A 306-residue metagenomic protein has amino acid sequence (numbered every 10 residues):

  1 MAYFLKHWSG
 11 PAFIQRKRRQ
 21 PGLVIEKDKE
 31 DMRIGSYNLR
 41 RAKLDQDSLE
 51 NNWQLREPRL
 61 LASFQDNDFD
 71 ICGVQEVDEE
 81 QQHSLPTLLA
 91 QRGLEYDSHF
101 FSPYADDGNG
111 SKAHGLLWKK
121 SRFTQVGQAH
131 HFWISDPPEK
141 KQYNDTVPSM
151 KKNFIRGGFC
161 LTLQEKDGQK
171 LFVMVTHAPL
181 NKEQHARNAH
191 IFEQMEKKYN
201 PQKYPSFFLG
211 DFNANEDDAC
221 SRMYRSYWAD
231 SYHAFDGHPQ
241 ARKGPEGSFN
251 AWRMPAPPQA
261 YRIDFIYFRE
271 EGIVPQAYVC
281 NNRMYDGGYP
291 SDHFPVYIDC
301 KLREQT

Functional and structural regions predicted by a protein language model:
A2-V24, E80, T124, E183 (+2 more regions): Metal-dependent phosphoester-hydrolase catalytic domains
F4-I25, I71-K170, C280: Structured beta-strand-rich core segments of catalytic domains in phosphoester-bond hydrolases
E30-R33, G110-A113, I155-F159, Q169 (+4 more regions): Residues that flank catalytic or metal-binding motifs in active/ligand-binding sites
R33-L39, L60-L85, L117, L161 (+5 more regions): Active-site beta-strand/loop signature of hydrolases that rely on acidic residues for catalysis
I34-R56, I134-K152, P179: Acidic/histidine-rich helix-loop elements that form or flank divalent-metal/phosphate-binding sites at the catalytic
L39-R41, D78-E80, Y104-D106, R122-F123 (+4 more regions): Solvent-exposed loop/turn segments at secondary-structure junctions within structured extracellular/periplasmic domains
N51-W53, L88-R92, H190-F192, M223-Y227: Glycine-rich, phosphate-binding/catalytic loops in enzymes
W53-E57, F154, H185, A189: A conditional alpha-helix N-cap/helix-loop micro-motif detector
